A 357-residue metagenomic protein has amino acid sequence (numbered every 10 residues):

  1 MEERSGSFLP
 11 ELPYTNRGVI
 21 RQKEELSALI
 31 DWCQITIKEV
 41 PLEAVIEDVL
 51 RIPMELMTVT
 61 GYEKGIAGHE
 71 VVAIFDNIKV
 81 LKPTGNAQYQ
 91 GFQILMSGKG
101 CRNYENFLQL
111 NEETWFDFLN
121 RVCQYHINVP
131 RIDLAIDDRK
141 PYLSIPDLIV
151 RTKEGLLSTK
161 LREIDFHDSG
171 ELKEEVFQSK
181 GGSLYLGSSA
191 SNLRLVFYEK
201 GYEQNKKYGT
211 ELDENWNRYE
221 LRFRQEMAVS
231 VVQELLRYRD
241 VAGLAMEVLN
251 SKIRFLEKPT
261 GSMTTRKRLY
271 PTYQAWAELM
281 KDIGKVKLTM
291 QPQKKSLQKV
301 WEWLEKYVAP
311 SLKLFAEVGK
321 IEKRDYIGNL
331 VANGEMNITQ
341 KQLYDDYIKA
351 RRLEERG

Functional and structural regions predicted by a protein language model:
M1-K295, W303-G357: Structured, helix-rich domain cores that form ligand/interaction pockets
